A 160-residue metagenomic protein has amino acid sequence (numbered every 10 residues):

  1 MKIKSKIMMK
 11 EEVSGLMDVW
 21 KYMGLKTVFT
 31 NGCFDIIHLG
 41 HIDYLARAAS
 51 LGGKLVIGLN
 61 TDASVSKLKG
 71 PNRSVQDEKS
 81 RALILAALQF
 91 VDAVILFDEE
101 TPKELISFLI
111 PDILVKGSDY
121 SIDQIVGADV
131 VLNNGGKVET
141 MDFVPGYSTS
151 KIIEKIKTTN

Functional and structural regions predicted by a protein language model:
M1-N160: Nucleotidyltransferase catalytic core that binds NTPs
